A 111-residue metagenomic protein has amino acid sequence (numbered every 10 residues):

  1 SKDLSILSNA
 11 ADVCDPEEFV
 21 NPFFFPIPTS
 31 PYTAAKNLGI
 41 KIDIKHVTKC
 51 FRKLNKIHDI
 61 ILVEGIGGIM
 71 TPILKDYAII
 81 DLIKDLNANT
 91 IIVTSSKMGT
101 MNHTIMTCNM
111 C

Functional and structural regions predicted by a protein language model:
S1-K41, K45, R52-K53: N-terminal phosphate/diphosphate-binding loop that engages ATP/GTP or pyrophosphate donors across diverse enzyme folds
H46, K53, I60, G65-C111: Conserved catalytic-core segment of NTP-binding enzymes
